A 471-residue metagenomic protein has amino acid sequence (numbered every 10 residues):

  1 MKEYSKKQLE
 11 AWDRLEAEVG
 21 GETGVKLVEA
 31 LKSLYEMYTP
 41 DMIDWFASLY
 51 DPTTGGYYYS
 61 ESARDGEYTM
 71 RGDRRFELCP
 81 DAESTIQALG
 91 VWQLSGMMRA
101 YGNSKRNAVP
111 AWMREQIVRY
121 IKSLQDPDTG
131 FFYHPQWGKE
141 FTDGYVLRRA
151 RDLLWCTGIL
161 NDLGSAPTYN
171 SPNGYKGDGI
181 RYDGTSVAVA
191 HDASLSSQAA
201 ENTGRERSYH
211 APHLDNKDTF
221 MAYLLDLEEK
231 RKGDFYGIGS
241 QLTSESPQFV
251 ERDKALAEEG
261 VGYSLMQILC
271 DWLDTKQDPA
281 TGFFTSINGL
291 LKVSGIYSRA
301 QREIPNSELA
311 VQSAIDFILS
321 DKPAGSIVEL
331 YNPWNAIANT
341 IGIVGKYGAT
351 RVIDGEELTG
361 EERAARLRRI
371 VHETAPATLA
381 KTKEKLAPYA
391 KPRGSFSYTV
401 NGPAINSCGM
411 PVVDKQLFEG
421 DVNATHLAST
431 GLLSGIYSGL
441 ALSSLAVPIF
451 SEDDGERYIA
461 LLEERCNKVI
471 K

Functional and structural regions predicted by a protein language model:
M1-K122, G144-D218, A222-Y223, L227-K232 (+3 more regions): Terminal, non-catalytic domain-edge segments
L49, T53, L124, D128 (+3 more regions): A short secondary-structure junction motif
I117-G138: Helix-rich alpha-solenoid scaffolding regions
Y133, G138-R149: Surface-facing alpha-helical segments and adjacent helix-coil boundary elements at the starts of domains
Y223-K292: Loop-centered beta-sheet repeat module
G262, S286-G289, E303, S307 (+1 more regions): Hydrophobic alpha-helical segments and helix-packing faces
Q277-F284, A314-A324: Solenoid-like repeat scaffolds
S286-I287, L291, G295-S298, P323 (+1 more regions): Alpha-helical scaffold segments of alpha-solenoid architecture
